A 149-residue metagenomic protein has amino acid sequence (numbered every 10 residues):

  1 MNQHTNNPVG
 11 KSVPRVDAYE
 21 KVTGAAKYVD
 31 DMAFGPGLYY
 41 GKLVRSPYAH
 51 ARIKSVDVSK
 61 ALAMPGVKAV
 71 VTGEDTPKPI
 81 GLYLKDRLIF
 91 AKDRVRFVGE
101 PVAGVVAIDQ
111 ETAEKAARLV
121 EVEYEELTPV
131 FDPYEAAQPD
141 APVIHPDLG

Functional and structural regions predicted by a protein language model:
M1-G149: Flexible, low-hydrophobicity surface segments
